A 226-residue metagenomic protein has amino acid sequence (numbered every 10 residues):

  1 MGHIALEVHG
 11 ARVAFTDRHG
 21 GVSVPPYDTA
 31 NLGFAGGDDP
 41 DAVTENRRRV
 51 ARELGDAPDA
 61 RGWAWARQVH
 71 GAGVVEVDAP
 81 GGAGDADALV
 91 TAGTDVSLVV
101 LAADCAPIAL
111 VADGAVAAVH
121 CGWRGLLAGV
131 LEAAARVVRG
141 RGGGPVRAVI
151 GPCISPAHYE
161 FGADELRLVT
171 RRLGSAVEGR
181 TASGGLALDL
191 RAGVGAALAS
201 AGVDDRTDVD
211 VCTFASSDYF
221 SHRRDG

Functional and structural regions predicted by a protein language model:
M1-G226: Active-site microenvironment for binding and transforming phosphate-containing groups
